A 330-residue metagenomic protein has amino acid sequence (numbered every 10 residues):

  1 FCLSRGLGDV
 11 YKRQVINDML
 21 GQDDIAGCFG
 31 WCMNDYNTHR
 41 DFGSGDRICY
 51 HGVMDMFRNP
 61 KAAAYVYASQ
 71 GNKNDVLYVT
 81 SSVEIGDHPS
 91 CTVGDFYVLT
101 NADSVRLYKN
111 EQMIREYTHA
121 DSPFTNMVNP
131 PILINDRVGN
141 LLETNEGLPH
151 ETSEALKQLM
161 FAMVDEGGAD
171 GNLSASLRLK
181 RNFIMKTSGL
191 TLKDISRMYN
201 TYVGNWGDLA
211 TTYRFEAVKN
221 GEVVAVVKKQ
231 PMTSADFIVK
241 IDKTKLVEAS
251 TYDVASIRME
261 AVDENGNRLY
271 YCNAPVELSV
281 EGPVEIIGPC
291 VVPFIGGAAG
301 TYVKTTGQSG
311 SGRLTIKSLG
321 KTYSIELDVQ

Functional and structural regions predicted by a protein language model:
F1-L7, Y11: Single conserved hydrophobic/aromatic residue that forms the stacking wall/gate of nucleotide- or nucleobase-binding
K12-H39: Substrate-binding cleft of secreted/luminal carbohydrate-active enzymes
G30-N37, F42-I238, N267-L269: Catalytic cores of secreted or luminal carbohydrate-active enzymes
H51, Q112-E116, C272-P283, P289 (+1 more regions): Short, well-ordered beta-strand segments
G86-C91, L246-A255: Short, solvent-exposed loop/linker segments at the N-terminal edge of repeated beta-sheet extracellular domains
F96-T100, D253-Y270, L314-I316: Beta-strand-rich structural segments
T125-N135, E281-A298: Low-complexity "stalk/linker" and mucin-like segments enriched in Ser/Thr/Pro/Ala/Gly
D208-T212, V254, S309-S311: Extracellular Ig-like/FN3 beta-sandwich strand-entry sites
